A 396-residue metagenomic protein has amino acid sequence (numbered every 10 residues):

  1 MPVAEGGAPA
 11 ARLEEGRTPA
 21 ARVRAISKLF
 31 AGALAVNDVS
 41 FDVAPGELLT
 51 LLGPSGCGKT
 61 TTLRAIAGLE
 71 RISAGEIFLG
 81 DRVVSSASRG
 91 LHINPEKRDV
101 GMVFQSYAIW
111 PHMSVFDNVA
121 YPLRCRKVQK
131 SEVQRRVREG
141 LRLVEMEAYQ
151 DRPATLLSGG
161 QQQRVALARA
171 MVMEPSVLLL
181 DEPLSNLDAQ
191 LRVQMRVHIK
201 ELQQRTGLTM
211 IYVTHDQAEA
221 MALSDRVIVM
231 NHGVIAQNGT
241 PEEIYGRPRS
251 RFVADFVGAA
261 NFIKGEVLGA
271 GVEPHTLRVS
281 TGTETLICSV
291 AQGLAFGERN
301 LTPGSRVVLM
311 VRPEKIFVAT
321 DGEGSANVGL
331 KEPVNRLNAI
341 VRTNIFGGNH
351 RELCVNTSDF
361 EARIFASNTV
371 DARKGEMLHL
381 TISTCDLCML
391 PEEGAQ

Functional and structural regions predicted by a protein language model:
P2-E15, A260, G269-Q396: Non-catalytic connector elements of ABC transporters
K28, S40-V43: Conserved A-loop
L52-P54: The feature captures the beta-strand-to-loop junction immediately N-terminal to the Walker
A67: Helix-to-loop junction immediately C-terminal to a conserved catalytic motif
S73-E76, G80, H232, K264: Conserved coupling/switch loops of ABC nucleotide-binding domains, chiefly the family-specific signature
E76-R98, V128-Q129, V133: ABC ATPase NBD Q-loop/coupling interface
R98-G101, Q105, I109-D255: ABC ATPase nucleotide-binding domains
